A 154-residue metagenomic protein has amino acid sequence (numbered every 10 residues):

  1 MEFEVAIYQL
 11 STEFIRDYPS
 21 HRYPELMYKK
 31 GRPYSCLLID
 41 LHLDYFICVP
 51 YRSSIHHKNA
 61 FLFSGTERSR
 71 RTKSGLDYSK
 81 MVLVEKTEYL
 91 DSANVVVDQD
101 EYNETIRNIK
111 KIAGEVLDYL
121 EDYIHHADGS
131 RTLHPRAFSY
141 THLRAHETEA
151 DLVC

Functional and structural regions predicted by a protein language model:
M1-K30: GIY-YIG nuclease catalytic motif and its immediate N-terminal context
K29-G31, L41-S74: Compact nucleic-acid interaction/catalytic patches
C36-L37: Short beta-strand-centered aromatic/proline hotspots
T66-G114: Conserved, surface-exposed functional patches that form binding/active-site neighborhoods
G114, Y119-D122: Sequence-level preference for short, compositionally simple segments enriched in small aliphatic or small polar residues
T141-T148: Conserved small/polar residues in nucleotide/adenosyl-binding loops
V153-C154: Hydrophobic alpha-helical segments, chiefly the membrane-spanning helices and signal/signal-anchor peptides
